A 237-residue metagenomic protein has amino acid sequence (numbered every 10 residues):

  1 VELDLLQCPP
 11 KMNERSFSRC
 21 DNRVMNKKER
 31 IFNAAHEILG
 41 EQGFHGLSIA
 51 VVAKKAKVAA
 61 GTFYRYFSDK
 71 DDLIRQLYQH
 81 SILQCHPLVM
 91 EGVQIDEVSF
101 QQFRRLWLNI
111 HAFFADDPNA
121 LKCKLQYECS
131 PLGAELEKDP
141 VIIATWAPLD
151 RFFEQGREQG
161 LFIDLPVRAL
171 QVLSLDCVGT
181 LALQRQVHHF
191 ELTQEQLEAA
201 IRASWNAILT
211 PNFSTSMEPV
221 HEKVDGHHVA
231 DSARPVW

Functional and structural regions predicted by a protein language model:
V1-N26, F213-W237: N-terminal intrinsically disordered/low-complexity leader segments
K27-A35, V52, L73, L77-S81 (+3 more regions): Generic hydrophobic, amphipathic alpha-helix propensity
R30, I38-D72, Q76: Helix-turn-helix
A34-I38, F113: Short amphipathic alpha-helical elements of helix-turn-helix/winged-helix folds
F67, L125-P131: Short helix-capping/turn signature of helix-turn-helix
Q76, M90-D116, Q171-S174, F213 (+1 more regions): Hydrophobic alpha-helical connector segments
L83-H86, G133-Q159, R168-L175, L183: Amphipathic alpha-helical packing segments from all-alpha helical-bundle domains
K122-Q126, R157-A203, F213-G226, D231 (+1 more regions): Hydrophobic/aromatic-rich alpha-helical bundle segments in the mid-to-C-terminal region
